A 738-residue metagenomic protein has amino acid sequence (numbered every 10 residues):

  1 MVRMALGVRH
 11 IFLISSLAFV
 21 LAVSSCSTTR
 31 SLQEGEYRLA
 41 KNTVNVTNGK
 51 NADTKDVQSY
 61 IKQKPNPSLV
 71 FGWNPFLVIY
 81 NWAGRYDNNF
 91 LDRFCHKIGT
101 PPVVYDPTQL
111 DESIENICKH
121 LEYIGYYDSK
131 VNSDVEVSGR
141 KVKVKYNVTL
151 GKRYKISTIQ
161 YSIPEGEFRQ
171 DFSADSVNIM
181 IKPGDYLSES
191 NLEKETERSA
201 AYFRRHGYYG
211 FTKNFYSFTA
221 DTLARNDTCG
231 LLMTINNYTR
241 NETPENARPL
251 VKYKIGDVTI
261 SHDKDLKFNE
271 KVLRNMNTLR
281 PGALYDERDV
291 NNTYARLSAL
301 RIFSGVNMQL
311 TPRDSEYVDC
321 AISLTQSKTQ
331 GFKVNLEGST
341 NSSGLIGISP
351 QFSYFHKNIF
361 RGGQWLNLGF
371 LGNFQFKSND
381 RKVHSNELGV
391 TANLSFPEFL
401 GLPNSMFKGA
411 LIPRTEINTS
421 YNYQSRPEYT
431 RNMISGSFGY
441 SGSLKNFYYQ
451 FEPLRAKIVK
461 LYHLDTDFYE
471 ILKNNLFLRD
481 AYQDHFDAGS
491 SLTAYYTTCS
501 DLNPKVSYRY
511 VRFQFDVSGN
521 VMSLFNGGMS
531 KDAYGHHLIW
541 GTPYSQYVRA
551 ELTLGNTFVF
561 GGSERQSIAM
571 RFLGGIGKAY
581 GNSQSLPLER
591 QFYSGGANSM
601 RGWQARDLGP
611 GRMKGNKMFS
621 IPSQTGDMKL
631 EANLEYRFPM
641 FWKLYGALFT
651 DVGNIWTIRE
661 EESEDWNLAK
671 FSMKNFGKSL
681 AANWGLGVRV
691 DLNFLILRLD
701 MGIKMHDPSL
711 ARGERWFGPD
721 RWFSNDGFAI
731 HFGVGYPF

Functional and structural regions predicted by a protein language model:
A22-S25: C-terminal motif of bacterial Sec signal peptides marking the signal peptidase cleavage site
S27-T340, F370-L371, F376, R381 (+2 more regions): Periplasmic polypeptide-binding modules associated with outer-membrane biogenesis and secretion
G139, Q326-K328, N358-F360, E398-L400 (+6 more regions): Outer-membrane beta-barrel strand-turn architecture
R205, G331, R381-L573, E714: Transmembrane beta-strand segments of outer-membrane beta-barrel domains in Gram-negative and organellar OMPs
A220, N341, F355, N373-Q375 (+10 more regions): Structural signature of outer-membrane beta-barrel domains
C320-A321, N335-S353, Y482, F486-G687 (+1 more regions): Extended beta-strand-rich architecture
K333-T340, I346-G401, F407, E416-Y421: Predominantly transmembrane beta-strands of Gram-negative outer membrane beta-barrel pores used for transport
V690-L695, S724-F738: Outer-membrane beta-barrel "beta-signal"
